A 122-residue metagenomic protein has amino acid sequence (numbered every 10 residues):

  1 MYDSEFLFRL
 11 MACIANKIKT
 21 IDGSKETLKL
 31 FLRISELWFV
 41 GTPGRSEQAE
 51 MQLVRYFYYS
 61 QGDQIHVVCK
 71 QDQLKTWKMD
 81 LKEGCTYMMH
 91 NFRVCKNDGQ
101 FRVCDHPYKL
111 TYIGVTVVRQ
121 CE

Functional and structural regions predicted by a protein language model:
M1-E122: Single-stranded nucleic acid-binding proteins centered on OB/S1-type folds and their adjacent low-complexity
